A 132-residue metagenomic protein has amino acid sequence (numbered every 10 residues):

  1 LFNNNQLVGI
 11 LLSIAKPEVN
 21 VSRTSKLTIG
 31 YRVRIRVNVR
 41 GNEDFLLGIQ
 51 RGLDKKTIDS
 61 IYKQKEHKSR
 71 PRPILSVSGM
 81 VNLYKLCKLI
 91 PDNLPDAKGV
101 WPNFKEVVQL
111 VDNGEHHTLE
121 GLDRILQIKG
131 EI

Functional and structural regions predicted by a protein language model:
L1-I132: Internal intein/HINT superfamily modules and their associated LAGLIDADG
